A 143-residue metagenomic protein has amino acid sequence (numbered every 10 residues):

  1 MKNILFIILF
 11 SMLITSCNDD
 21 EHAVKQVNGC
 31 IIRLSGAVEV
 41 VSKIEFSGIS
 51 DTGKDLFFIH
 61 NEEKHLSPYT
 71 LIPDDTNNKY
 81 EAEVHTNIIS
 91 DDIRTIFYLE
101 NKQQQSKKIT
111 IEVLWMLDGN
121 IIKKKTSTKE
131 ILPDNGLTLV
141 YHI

Functional and structural regions predicted by a protein language model:
K2-I7: Sec-dependent signal peptide recognition, specifically the positively charged N-region followed immediately by
L13-S16: C-terminal motif of bacterial Sec signal peptides marking the signal peptidase cleavage site
V24-I143: First exposed extracellular module after export/assembly in secreted or surface-exposed proteins
